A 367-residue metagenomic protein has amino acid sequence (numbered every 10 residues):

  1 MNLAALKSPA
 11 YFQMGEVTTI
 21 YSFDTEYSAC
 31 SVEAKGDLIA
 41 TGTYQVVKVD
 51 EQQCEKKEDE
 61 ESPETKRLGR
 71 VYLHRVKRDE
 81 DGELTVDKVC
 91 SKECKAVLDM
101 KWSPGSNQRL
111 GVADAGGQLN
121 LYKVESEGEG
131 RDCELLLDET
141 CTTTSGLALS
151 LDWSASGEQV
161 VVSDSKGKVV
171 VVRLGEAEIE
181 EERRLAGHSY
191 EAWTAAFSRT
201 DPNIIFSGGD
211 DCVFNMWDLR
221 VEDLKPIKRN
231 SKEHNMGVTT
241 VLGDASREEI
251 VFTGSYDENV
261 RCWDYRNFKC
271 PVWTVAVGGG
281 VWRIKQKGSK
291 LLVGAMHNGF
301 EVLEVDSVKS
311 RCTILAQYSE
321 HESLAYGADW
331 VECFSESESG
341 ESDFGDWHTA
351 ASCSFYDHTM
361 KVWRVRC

Functional and structural regions predicted by a protein language model:
N2-Y27, E80-C94, C133-L137: A short helix->beta-strand "capping" segment at the edge of beta-propeller domains
T19-G69, K95-D99: Beta-strand-rich domains and repeat architectures in extracellular enzymes and scaffolds, especially beta-propellers
Y27-V32, K95-W102, T142-W153, S189-F197 (+3 more regions): Canonical WD40 repeat/beta-propeller blade segments in eukaryotic WD-repeat proteins
D37-A40, N107-G111, G157-V161, R183 (+9 more regions): Structural hallmark of WD40 beta-propellers
G42-Q45, R67, A113-G116, S163-K166 (+5 more regions): Conserved strand-to-loop turn within each blade of WD40 beta-propeller repeats
V275-T313: Loop/turn-rich, solvent-exposed surfaces of beta-rich toroidal or solenoidal domains
G327, E332, E336-C367: Blade-level signature of beta-propeller repeat domains, shared across WD40, Kelch, NHL, RCC1 and BNR/Asp-box propellers
